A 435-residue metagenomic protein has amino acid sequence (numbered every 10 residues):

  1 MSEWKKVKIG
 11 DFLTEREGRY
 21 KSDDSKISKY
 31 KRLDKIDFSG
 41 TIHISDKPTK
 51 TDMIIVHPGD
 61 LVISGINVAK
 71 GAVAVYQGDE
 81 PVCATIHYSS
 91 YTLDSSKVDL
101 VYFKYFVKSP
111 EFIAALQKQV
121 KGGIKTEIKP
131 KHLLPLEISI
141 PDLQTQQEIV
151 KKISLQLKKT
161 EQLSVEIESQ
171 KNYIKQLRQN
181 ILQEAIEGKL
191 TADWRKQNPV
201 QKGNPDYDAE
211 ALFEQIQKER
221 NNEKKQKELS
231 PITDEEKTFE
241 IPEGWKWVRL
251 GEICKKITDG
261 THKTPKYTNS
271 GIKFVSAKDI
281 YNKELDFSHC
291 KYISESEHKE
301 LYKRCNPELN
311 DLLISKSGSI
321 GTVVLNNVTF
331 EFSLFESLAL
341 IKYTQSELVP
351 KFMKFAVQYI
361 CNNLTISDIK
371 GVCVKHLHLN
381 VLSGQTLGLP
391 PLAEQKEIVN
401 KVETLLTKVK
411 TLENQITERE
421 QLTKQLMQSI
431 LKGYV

Functional and structural regions predicted by a protein language model:
M1-E3, L157-V200, K218-N221, K225 (+1 more regions): Short amphipathic coiled-coil heptad-repeat segments
M1-Y20, P135, S139, L143-Q147 (+5 more regions): Non-catalytic DNA-recognition/assembly elements of restriction-modification systems
W4-D52, G65, K70, I232-T233 (+3 more regions): Low-complexity, Lys/Gly-biased intrinsically disordered segments
K5-Y20, P58, G78, S89-I140 (+6 more regions): Basic, amphipathic alpha-helical recognition segments used for DNA target recognition
S22-K31, K118-V120, A192-N198, Q226-D234 (+3 more regions): Short coil/turn segments at secondary-structure boundaries
I63-S64, I314-S315: A generic structural signal for residues embedded in beta-strands
A69-Y76, I320-N327: Short, Lys/Arg- and Gly-enriched loop/turn segments at beta-strand edges
N204-R249: Cys/His-rich finger/ribbon microdomains and the adjacent scaffold used for macromolecule binding/structural
